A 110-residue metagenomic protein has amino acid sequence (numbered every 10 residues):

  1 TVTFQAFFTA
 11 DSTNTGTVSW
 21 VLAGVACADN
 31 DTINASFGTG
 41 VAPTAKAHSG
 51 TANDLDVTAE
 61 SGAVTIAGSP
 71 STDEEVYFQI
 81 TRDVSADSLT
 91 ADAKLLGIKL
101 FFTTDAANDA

Functional and structural regions predicted by a protein language model:
T1, T17, S71-E75: Extracellular Ig-like/FN3 beta-sandwich strand-entry sites
T1-A10, V18, I98: A short beta-strand element within beta-rich, extracytoplasmic domains of secreted/secretory-pathway proteins
Q5-D11, V25, T103: Solvent-exposed strand-to-loop "edge" motifs in beta-rich extracellular domains
T9, P43-T51, A63-A67: Beta-strand-rich interaction surfaces with strong enrichment in secreted/lumenal proteins
T9-T17, A28-N30, A86-L89: Extended, low-complexity, turn-rich repeat/linker tracts enriched in Gly/Pro/Ser/Thr and Asp/Glu that occur
S19-D54: Beta-strand-rich interaction/scaffold domains
L55-A86: Cysteine-clustered segments with highest specificity for TGF-beta superfamily mature ligands
T81-A110: Proprotein-processing/basic-patch segments
